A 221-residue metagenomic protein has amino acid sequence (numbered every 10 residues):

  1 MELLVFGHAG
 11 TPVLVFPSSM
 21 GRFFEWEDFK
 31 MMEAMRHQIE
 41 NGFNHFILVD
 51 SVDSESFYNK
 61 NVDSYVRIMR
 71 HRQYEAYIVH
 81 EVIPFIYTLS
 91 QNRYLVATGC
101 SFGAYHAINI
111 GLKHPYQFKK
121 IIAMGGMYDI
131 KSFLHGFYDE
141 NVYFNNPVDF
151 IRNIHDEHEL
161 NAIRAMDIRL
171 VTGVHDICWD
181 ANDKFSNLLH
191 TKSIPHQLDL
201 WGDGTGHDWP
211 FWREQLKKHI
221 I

Functional and structural regions predicted by a protein language model:
M1-I221: Non-catalytic cap/lid and distal C-terminal segments of serine-dependent acyl enzymes
